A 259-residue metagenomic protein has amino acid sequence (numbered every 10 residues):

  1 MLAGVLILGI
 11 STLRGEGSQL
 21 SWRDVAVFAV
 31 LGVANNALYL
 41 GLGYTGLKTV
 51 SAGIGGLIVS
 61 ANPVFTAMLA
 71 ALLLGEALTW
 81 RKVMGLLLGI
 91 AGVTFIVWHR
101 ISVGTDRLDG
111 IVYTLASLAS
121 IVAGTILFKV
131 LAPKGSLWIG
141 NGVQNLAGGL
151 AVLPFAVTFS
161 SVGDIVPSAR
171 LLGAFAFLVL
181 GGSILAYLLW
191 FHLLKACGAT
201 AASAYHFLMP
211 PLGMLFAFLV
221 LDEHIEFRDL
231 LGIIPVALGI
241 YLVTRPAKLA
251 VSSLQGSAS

Functional and structural regions predicted by a protein language model:
M1, T12, W98-H99, L171-G173 (+1 more regions): C-terminal-most transmembrane helix of multi-pass membrane proteins
M1-V5, A34-N35, L40, Y44-A77 (+3 more regions): Specific alpha-helical transmembrane segments that line the substrate/conduction pathway and gating interfaces
L2-I7, A29, L69, L78-R100 (+4 more regions): Hydrophobic transmembrane alpha-helices of multi-pass small-molecule transport proteins
G4-L8, T66-M68, L72, G104-S160 (+3 more regions): Transmembrane alpha-helical segments that form core, pore/gating elements of small-molecule transporters/exporters
L8, T12-V59, F95, V179-C197: Specific transmembrane alpha-helical segments of multi-pass solute transporters/efflux pumps, especially DMT/EamA
L20-A26, W98-A123, V157-A176, H224-I234: Juxtamembrane helix-entry segments on the extracytoplasmic side of multipass membrane proteins
R23-V30, L78-I90, G110-I111, G135-N145 (+1 more regions): Cytoplasmic-side transmembrane-helix entry/capping segments in multi-pass membrane proteins
N36, L40, G55-A61, I126-L150 (+1 more regions): Helix-helix packing/entry segments at the starts of transmembrane helices
